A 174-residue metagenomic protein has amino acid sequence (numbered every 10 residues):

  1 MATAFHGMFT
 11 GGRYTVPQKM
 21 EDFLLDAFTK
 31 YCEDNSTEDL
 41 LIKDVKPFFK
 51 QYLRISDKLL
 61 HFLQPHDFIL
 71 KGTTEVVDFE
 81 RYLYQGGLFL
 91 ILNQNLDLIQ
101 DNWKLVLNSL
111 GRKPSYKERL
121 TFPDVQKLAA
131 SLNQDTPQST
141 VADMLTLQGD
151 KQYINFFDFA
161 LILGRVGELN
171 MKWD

Functional and structural regions predicted by a protein language model:
M1-T37, I42-K46, L59-Q64, V77-R112: EF-hand Ca2+-binding helix-loop-helix modules
T3, M171-D174: A positional/structural detector of protein chain ends, strongest at the extreme C-terminus and weakly at the extreme
C32-N35, I69-L70, L107-N108, L145-G149: Acidic, divalent-cation-chelating loop motifs in proteins
D39-S56, V77-L90, R119-D135, N155-N170: Amphipathic regulatory helices of Ca2+-sensor modules
F48-T74: N-terminal leader/targeting helix
L53, N108-R112, K151, N155: Eukaryote-specific, cytoplasm-facing alpha-helical/coiled-coil scaffolding segments in long proteins
D57-H61, Q94-N95, P137-Q138, M171-K172: Intrinsically disordered, low-complexity regions enriched in proline, serine, glycine and charged residues
L105-Q148: Strongly charged, low-complexity linkers/loops
